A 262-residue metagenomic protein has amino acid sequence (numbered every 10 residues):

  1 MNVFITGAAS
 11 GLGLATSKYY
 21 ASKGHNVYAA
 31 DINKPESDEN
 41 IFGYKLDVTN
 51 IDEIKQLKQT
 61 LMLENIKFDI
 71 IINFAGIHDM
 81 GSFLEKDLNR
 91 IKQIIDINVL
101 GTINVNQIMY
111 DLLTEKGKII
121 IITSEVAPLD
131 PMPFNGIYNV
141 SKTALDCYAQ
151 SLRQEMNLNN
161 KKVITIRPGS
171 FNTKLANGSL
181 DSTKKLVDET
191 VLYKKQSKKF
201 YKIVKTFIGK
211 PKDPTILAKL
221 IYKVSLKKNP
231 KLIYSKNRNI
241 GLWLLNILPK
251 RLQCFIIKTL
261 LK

Functional and structural regions predicted by a protein language model:
A9-S10: Conserved glycine-rich cofactor-binding loop
N40-D52: Rossmann-fold cofactor-recognition segment
F74-D79: Conserved NAD(P)H cofactor-binding loop of Rossmann-fold oxidoreductase domains
S82-F83, R90-K92: Substrate-binding pocket helix/loop in short-chain dehydrogenase/reductase
N106, V140-A144: Active-site helix of classical SDR
N106-Q107, Q150: A short, exposed helix-loop element centered on a Lys and neighboring polar residues
L158-K231: SDR active-site lid
